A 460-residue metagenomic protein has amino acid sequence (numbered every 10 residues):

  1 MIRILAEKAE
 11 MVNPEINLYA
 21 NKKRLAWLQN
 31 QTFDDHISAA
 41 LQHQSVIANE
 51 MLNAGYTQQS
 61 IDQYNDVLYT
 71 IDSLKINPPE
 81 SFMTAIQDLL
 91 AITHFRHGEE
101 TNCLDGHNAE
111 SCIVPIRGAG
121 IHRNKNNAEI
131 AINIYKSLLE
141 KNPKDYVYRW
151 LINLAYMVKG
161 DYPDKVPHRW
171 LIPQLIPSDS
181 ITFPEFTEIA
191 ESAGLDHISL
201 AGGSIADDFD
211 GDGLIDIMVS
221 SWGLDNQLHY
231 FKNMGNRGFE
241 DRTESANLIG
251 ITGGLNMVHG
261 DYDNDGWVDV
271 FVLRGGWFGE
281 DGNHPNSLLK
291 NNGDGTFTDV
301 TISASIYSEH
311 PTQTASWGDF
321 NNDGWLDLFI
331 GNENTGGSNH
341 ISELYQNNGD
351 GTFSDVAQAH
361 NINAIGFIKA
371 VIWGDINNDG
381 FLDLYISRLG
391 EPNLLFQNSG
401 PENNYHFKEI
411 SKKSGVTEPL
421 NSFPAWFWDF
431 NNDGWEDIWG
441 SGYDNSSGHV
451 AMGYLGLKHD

Functional and structural regions predicted by a protein language model:
L5, Y69-T84, I92-S137, D161-S180: Short coil/linker segments at helix-helix boundaries
E10-L28, G55-T70, N124-I132, S180: Helix-turn-helix repeat elements of alpha-solenoid scaffolds
A40, I47, L90, H97 (+1 more regions): Structural register within alpha-helical repeat arrays
D164-S199, K232-T252, L289-H310, Y345-G366 (+2 more regions): Blade-edge motifs of beta-propeller repeat domains
A190-W222, N226: Beta-strand-rich domains and repeat architectures in extracellular enzymes and scaffolds, especially beta-propellers
G202-G211, K232, G254-N264, K290 (+4 more regions): Beta-propeller blade termini
S204, L214-S221, G266, V270-R274 (+3 more regions): Hydrophobic beta-strand segments that make up the repeating blades of beta-propeller and related beta-repeat
W222-N226, G279-H284, N334-H340, R388-E391 (+1 more regions): Short, solvent-exposed loop/turn segments at conserved positions within beta-propeller repeat blades
